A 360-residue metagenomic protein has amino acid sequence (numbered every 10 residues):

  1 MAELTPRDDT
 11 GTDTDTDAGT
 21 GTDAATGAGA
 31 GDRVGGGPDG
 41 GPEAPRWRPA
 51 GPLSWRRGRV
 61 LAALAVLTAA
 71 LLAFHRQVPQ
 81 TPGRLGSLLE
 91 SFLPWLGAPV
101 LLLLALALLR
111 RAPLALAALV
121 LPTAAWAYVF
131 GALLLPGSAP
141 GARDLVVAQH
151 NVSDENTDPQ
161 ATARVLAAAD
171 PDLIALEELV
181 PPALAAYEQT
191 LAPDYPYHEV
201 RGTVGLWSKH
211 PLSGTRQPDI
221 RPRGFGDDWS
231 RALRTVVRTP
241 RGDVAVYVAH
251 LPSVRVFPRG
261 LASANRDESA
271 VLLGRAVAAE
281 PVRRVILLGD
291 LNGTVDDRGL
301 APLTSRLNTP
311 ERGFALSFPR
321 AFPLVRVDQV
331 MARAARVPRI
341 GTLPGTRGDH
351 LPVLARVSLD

Functional and structural regions predicted by a protein language model:
A2-D13, G31-E188: N-terminal, active-site-proximal structural segment of metallo-dependent hydrolase catalytic domains
T10-A28: Long, intrinsically disordered low-complexity tandem-repeat segments
T16, P42, T215-Q217: Intrinsically disordered, low-complexity polar segments enriched in Ser/Thr/Pro and acidic
N156-A167, E178-D360: Soluble catalytic domains of enzymes that build or remodel membrane lipids, polysaccharides, and related
